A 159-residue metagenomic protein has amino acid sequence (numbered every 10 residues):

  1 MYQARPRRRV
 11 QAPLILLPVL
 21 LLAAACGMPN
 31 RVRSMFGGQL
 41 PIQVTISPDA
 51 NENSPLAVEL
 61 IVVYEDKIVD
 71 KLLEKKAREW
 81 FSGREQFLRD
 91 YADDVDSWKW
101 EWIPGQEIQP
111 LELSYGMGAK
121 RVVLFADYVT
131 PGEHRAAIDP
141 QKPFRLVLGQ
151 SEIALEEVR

Functional and structural regions predicted by a protein language model:
Y2-I15: Bacterial N-terminal signal peptides that target proteins for export
A23-A25: C-terminal motif of bacterial Sec signal peptides marking the signal peptidase cleavage site
G27-P29: Bacterial signal peptide processing site
R33, R121, T130-R159: Glycine-rich, aromatic-bearing surface loops/beta-hairpins
P41-R78: Early exported N-terminus immediately downstream of N-terminal targeting peptides
S47-D49, V63-E65, G116, D127-V129 (+1 more regions): Solvent-exposed coil/turn segments that connect beta secondary-structure elements in extracytoplasmic/periplasmic
E74-Y115: Tryptophan-paired
I108-V129, H134: Helix-rich interaction surfaces within compact, conserved domain-sized segments that mediate assembly or partner
